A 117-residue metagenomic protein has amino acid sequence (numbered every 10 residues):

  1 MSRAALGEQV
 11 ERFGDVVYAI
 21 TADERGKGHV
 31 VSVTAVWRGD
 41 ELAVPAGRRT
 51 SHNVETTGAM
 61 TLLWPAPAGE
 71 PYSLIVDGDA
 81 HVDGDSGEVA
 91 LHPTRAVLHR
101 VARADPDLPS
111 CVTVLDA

Functional and structural regions predicted by a protein language model:
M1-A117: Binding-site signature for planar aromatic cofactors or substrates
